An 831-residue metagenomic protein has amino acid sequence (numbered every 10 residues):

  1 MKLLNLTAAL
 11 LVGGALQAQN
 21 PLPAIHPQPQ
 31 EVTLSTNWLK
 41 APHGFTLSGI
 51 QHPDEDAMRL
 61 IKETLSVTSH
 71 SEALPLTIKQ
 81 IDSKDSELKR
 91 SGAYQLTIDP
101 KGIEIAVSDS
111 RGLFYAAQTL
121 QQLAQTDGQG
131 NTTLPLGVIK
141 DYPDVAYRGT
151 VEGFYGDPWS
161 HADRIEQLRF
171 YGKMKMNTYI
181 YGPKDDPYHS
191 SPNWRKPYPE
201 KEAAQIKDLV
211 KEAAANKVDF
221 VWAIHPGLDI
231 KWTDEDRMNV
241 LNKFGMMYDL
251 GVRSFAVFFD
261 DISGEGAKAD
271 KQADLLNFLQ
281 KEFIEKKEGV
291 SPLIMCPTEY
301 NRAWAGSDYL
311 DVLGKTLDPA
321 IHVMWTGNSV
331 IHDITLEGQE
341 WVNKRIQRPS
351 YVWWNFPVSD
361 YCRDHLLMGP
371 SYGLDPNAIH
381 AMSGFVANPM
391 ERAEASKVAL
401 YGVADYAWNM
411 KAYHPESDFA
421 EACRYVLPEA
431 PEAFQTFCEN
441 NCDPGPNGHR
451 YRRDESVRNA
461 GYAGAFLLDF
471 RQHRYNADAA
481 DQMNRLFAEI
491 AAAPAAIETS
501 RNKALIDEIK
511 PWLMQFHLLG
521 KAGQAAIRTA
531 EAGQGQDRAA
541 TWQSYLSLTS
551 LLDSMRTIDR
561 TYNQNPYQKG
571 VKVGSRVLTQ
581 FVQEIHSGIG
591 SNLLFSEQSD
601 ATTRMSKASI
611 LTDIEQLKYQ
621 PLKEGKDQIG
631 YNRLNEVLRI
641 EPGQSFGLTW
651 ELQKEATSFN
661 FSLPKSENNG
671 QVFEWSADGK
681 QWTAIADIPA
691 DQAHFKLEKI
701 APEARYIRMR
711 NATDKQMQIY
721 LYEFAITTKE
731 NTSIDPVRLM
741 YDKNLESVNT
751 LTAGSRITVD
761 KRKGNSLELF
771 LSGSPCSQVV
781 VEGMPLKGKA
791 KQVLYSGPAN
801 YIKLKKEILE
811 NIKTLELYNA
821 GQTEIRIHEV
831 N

Functional and structural regions predicted by a protein language model:
M1-A24: Bacterial Sec-dependent N-terminal signal peptides
Q19-S108, Q129-K140: Acidic, contiguous N-terminal accessory segments
H26-Q28, T33-L34, F278-W304, L310-K607 (+1 more regions): Substrate-binding groove of N-acetylhexosamine-processing glycoside hydrolases
S86-N239, K243, D249-R253, E285: Feature activates predominantly on carbohydrate-active enzymes
K201-I206, K243-V252, L275, L313-V330: Acidic, His- and aromatic-enriched active-site or binding-groove loops in soluble protein domains that engage sugars
K243-A269, S291-Y300: Active-site groove signature of glycoside hydrolases
F581, G590-Q671, W675-A677, K715-S796 (+2 more regions): Disordered, acidic Ser/Thr/Pro-rich linker "stalks" and the adjacent N-terminal cap of the next globular domain
E667-F724, G788-E824, H828-E829: Trp- and acidic/polar-enriched beta-sheet ligand-binding modules for extracellular glycan and matrix recognition
